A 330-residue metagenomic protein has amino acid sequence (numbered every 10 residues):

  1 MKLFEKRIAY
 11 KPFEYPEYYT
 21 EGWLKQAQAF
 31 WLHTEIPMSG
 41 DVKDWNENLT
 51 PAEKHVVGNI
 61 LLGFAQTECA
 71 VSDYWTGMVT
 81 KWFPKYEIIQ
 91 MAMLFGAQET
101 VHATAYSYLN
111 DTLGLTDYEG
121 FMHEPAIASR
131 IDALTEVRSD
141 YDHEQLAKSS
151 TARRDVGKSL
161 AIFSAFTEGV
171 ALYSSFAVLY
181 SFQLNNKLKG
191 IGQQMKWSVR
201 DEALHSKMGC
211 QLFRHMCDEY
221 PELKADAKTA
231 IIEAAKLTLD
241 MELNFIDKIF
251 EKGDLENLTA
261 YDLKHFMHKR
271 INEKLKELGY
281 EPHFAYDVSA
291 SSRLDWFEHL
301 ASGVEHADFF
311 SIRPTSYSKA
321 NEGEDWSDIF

Functional and structural regions predicted by a protein language model:
M1-F330: Non-heme di-metal
